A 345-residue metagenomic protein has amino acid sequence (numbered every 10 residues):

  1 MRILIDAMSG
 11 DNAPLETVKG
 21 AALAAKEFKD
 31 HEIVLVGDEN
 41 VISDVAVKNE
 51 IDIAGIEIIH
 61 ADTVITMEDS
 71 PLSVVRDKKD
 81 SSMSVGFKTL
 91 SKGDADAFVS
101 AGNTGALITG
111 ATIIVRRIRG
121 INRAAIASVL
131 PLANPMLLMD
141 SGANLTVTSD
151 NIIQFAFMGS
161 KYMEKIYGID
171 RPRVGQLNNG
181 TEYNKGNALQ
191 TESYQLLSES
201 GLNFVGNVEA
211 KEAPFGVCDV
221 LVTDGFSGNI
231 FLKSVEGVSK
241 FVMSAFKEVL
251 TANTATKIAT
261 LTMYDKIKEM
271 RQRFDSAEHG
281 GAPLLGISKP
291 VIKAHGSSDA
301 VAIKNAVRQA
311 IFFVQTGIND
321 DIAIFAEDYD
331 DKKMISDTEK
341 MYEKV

Functional and structural regions predicted by a protein language model:
M1-I3: Extreme N-terminal starter segment of soluble prokaryotic enzymes
I5-L15, A143-I153, K293-A300: Short, glycine-rich nucleotide/cofactor-binding loops
D6, K26-E27, E50-D52, V75 (+12 more regions): Solvent-exposed alpha-helices and their adjacent loops that cap or buttress functional pockets in soluble metabolic
L15-E16, F28, E32-V34, E39-S43 (+4 more regions): Glycine-rich phosphate/diphosphate-binding loop of Rossmann-like nucleotide-binding domains
E16-M67: N-terminal glycine-rich anion-binding loop in soluble enzyme alpha/beta folds
I51-A95: Phosphate/nucleotide-donor binding subsite
T112-A125, V129-L138, V217-L221, G225-I335 (+1 more regions): Glycine-rich phosphate/nucleotide-binding loop
